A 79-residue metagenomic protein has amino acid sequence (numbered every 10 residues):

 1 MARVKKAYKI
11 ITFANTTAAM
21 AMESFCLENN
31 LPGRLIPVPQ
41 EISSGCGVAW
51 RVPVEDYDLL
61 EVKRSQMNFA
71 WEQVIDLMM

Functional and structural regions predicted by a protein language model:
M1-A2, I36-E41: Short, flexible, solvent-exposed loop/turn segments with mixed acidic/basic and small polar residues
A2-T12: Short glycine-/aliphatic-rich beta-strand segments at the starts of folded cytosolic domains
R3-V4, C46-V48: Short secondary-structure transition/capping segments
I10-T12, G47-R51: Short aromatic/hydrophobic contact patches that present stacked aromatics for nucleic-acid/ligand binding
N15-P32: Short amphipathic alpha-helix segments
P32-V38, E72-Q73: A short linear hydrophobic-aromatic micro-motif
Q40-C46, D76-M79: Short proline/glycine- and acidic-rich turn/helix-capping motifs at secondary-structure junctions
R51-M79: C-terminal structural segments of small proteins and small subunits
